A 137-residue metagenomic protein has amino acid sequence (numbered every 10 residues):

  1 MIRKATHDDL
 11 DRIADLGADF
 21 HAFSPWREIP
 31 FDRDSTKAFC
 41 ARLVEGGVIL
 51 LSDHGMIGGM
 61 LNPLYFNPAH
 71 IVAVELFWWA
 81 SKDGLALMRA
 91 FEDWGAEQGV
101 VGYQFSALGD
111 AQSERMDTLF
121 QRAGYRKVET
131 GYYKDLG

Functional and structural regions predicted by a protein language model:
M1-P30: Short amphipathic alpha-helix that is part of the acyltransferase structural core
A38-L51: A short helix-loop-beta-strand connector motif used in the catalytic cores of GNAT acetyltransferases and, in some
L51-N62: Conserved beta-strand in the GNAT
L64-V74: A conserved beta-turn-beta hairpin within the catalytic core of GNAT-like acetyltransferases that forms part
V72-G84: A short, internal acetyl-CoA/4′-phosphopantetheine-binding micro-motif in the GNAT/acyltransferase core
A86-G102: Conserved acyl-CoA
Q104-M116: Conserved beta-strand-loop-alpha-helix junction that forms the acyl-donor binding cleft
D117, Q121-G137: C-terminal "cap" of GNAT-fold acetyltransferases
